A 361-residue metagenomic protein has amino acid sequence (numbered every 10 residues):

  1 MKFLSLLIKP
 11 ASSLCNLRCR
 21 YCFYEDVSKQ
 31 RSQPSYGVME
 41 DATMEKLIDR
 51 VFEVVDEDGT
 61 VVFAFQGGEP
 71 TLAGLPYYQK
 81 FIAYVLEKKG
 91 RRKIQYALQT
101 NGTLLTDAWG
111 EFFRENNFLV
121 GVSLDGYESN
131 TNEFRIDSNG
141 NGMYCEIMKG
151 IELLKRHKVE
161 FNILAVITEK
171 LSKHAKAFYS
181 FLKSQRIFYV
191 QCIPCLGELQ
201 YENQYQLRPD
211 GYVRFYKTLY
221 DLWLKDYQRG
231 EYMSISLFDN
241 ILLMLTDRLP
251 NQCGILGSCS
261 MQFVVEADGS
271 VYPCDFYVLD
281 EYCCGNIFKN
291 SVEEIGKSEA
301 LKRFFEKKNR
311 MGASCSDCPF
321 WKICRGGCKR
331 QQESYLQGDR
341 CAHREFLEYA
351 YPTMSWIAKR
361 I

Functional and structural regions predicted by a protein language model:
K2-A42: Canonical Radical SAM [4Fe-4S] cluster-binding loop centered on the CxxxCxxC motif and its immediate flanking residues
L6-I8, V62-G68, Q95-T100, I235-F238: Extended hydrophobic secondary-structure segments that form protein cores and membrane-embedded regions
C15, C19-C22, C253, C259 (+5 more regions): Short cysteine clusters
Q33-V38, E133-N141, Y205-R208, S334: Short glycine-enriched, charge-decorated loop/helix-capping segments at active-site entrances that position
M44-A64, A73-C195: Radical SAM/AdoMet-radical enzyme domain recognition
S138-C145, E152, R156-G254, S258 (+3 more regions): Radical SAM enzyme [4Fe-4S]-AdoMet core and its adjacent flexible, acidic and glycine-rich loops/tails across
V278-I361: Flexible mid-to-C-terminal extensions adjoining Fe-S/redox cofactors in radical SAM and related proteins
